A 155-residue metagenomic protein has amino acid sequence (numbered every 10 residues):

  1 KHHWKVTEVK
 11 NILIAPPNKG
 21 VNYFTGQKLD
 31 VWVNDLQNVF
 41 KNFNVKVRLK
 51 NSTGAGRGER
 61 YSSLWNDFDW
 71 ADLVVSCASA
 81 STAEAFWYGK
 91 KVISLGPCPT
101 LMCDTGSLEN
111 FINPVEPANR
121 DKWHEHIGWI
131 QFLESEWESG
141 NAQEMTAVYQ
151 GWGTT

Functional and structural regions predicted by a protein language model:
K1-V9, G26, M102-T155: Leloir-type glycosyltransferase catalytic cores
W4-K10, N38-N42, N66-W70: Flexible, charged surface loops at secondary-structure boundaries
K10-L13, K90: Residues that mark the start of a beta-strand
A15-Y23, Q27-W65: Catalytic donor nucleotide-activated moiety binding site of glycosyltransferases and closely related
L29-V31, V92, E109: General N-terminal targeting signals
F43, R48-I93, P97-T100: Donor nucleotide-activated moiety binding/catalytic core segment of transferases that use nucleotide-activated donors
